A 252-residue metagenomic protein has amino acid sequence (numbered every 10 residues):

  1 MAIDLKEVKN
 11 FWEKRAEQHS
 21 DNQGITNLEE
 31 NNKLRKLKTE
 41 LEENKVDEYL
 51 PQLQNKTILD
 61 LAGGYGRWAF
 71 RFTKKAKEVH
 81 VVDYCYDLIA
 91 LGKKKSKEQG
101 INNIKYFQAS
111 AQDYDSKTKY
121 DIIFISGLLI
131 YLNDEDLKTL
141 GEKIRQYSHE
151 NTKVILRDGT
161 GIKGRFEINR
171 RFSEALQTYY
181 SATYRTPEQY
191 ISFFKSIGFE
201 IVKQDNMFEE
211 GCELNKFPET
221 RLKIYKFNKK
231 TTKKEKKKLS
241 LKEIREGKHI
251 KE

Functional and structural regions predicted by a protein language model:
M1-Q54, L61-T118, L132-T139, K143 (+1 more regions): Class I (Rossmann-like) S-adenosyl-L-methionine-dependent methyltransferase catalytic domain, capturing the SAM-binding
F124: A conserved beta-strand element that flanks and buttresses the S-adenosyl-L-methionine
G127-Y131: Short catalytic micro-motifs in class I SAM-dependent methyltransferases
